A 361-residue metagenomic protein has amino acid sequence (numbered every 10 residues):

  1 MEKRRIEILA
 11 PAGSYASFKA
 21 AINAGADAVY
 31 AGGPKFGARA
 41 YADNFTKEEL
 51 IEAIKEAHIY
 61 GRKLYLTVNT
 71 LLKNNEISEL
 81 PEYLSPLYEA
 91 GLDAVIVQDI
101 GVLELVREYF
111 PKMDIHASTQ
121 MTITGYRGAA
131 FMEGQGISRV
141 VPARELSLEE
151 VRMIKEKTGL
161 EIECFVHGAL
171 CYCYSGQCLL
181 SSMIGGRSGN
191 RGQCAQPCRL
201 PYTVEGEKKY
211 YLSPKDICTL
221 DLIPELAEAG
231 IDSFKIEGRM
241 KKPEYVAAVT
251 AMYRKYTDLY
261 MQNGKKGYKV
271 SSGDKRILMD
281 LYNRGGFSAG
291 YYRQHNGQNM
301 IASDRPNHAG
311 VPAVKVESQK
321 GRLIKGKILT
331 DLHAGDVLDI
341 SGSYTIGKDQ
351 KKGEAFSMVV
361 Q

Functional and structural regions predicted by a protein language model:
M1-N23, A28-A31, K35, I54 (+6 more regions): Surface-exposed amphipathic alpha-helical tracts and adjacent flexible/coil segments at the periphery of soluble enzymes
R39-H58, G192: Glycine-rich, positively charged N-terminal anion/phosphate-binding segment
G101-V102: Alpha-helix capping/helix-boundary segments
L105: Basic, amphipathic alpha-helical recognition segments used for DNA target recognition
T122: Beta/alpha (TIM)-barrel catalytic core signal, keyed to glycine-rich beta->alpha loops juxtaposed to Asp/Glu that bind
Y126-R127: Conserved nucleotide-cofactor-binding alpha/beta core module
